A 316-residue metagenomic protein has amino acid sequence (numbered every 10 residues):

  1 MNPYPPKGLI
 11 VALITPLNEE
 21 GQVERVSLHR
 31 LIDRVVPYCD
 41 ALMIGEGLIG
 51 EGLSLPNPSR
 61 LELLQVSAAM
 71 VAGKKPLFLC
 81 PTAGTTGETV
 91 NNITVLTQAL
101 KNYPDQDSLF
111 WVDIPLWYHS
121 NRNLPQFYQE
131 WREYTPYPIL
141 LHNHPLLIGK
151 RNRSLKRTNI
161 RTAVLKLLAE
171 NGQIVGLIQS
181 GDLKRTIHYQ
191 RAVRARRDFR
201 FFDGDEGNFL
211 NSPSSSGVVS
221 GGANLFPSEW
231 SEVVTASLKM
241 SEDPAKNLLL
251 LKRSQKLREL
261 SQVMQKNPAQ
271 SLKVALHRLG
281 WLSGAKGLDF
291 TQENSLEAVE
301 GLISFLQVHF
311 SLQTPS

Functional and structural regions predicted by a protein language model:
N2-R157, Q292-N294, Q313-P315: Active-site beta->alpha loop and helix N-cap motifs at the rims of alpha/beta catalytic domains
P6, M43-L48, F78, I174 (+4 more regions): Short glycine/serine/threonine-biased micro-segments
I10-P16, P37-C39, S215-V219, A223-S316: C-terminal alpha-helical cap/extension of soluble enzyme domains
G21, V35, S67, W131 (+5 more regions): Conserved, mostly hydrophobic/aromatic
E62, V66-M70, V95, A99-N102 (+7 more regions): Alpha-helical structural signal in soluble globular domains
Y134-K266: Catalytic alpha/beta core domains of metabolic enzymes, predominantly
